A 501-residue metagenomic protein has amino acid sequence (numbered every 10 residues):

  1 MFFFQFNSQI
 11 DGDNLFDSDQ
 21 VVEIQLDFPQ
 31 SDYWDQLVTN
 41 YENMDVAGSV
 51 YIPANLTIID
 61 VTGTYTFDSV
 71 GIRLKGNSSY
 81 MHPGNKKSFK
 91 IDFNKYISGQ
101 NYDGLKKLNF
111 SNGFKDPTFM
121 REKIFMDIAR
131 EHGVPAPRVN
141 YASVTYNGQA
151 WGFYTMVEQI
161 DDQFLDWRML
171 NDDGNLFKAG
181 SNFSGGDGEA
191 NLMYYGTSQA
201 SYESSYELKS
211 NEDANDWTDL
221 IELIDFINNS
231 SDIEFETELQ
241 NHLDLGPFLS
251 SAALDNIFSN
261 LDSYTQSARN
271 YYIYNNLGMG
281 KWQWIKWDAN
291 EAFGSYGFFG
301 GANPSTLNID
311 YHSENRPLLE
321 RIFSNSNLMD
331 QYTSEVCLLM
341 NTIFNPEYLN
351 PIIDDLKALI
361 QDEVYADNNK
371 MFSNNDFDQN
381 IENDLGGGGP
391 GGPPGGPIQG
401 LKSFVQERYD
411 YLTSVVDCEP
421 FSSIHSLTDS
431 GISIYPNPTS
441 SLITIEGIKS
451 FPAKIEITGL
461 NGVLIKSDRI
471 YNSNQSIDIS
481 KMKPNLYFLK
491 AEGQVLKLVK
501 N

Functional and structural regions predicted by a protein language model:
I10-G76: Hydrophobic alpha-helical membrane-insertion signals
D13-L15, D19-V22, D32-Q36, V70 (+4 more regions): Middle-to-C-terminal accessory/interaction subdomains
I52-A54, K87-F89, N140, F451-I455 (+1 more regions): Short beta-strand/loop motifs in extracellular/secreted proteins, especially within beta-sandwich accessory domains
I52-N112: Conserved oxyanion/phosphate-binding beta-strand-loop segments in alpha/beta enzyme cores
S88-S98, L105, N112-G113, H132-P137 (+2 more regions): Internal "kinase-insert"/substrate-recognition segments embedded within catalytic cores of ATP-dependent enzymes
H132-S143, S263: Short, well-structured beta-strand/strand-turn elements
H425-N501: C-terminal outer-membrane/trafficking sorting elements
